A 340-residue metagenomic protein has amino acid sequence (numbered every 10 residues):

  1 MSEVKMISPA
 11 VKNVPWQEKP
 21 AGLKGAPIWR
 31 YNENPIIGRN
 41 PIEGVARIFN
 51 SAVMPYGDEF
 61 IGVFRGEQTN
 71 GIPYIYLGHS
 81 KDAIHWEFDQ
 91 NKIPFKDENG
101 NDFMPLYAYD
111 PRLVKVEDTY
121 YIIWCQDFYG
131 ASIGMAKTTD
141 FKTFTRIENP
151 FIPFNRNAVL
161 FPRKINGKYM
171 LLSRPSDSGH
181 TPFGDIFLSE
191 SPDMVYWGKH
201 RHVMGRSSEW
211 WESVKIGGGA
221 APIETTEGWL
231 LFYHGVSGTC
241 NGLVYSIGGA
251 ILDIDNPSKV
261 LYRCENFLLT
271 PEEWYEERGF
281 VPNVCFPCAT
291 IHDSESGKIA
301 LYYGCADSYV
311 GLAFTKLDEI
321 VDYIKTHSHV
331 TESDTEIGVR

Functional and structural regions predicted by a protein language model:
M1-L106, V114-V159, R163-V214, I223-F280 (+2 more regions): Beta-rich carbohydrate-recognition and catalytic domains
Y109, A158, A220, F286-C288: Structural signature of WD-repeat beta-propeller blades
Y275-E277, C285-T290: Short glycine-rich, acidic/polar surface loops and turns
